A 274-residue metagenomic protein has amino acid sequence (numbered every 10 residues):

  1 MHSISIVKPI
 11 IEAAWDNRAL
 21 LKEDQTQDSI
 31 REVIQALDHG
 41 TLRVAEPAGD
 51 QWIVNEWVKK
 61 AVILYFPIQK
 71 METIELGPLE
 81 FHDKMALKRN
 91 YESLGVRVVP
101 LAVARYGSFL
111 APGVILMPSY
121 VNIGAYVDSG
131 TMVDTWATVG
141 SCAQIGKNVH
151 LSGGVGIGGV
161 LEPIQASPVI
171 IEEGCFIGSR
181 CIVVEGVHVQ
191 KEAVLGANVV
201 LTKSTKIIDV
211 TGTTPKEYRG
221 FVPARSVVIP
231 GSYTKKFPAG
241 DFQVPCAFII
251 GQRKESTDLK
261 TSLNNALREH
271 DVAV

Functional and structural regions predicted by a protein language model:
M1-V96, R225, P230-V274: Terminal amphipathic alpha-helical/low-complexity segments used for targeting or macromolecular assembly
V96-K236: Structural signal for interior beta-strand "rungs" in well-ordered beta-sheet cores of soluble enzyme domains
